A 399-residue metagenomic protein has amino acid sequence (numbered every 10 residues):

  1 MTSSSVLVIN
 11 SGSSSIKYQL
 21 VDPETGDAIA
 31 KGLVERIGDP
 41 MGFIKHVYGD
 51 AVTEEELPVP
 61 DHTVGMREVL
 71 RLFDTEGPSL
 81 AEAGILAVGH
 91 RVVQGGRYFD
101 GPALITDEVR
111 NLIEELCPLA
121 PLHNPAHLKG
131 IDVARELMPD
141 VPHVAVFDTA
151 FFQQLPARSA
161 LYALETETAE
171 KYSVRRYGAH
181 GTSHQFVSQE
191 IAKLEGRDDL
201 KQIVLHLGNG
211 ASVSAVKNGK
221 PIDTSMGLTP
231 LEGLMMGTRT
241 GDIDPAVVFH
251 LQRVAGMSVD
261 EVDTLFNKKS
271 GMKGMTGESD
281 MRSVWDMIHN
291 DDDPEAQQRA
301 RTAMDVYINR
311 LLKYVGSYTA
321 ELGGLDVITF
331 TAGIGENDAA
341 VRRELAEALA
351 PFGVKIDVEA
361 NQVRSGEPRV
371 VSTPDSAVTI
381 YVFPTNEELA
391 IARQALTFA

Functional and structural regions predicted by a protein language model:
V6, S15-V59: Short glycine-rich, Thr/Ser-proximal phosphate-binding strand/loop in the N-terminal lobe of ATP-dependent enzymes
S11-G12, H90-G95, L207-N209, L325 (+1 more regions): Glycine-rich beta-strand-to-loop/alpha-helix junction loops that act as flexible
F73-H123, V144, A150-L161: Short beta-strand-loop/turn "lid" adjacent to the catalytic site in phosphate-handling enzymes
H90, P121-P125, P142-F147, Q153 (+4 more regions): General beta-strand structural signal in soluble alpha/beta enzymes
F151-V254: Glycine-rich phosphate-binding loop of actin/hexokinase-like ATP-binding domains
V187-E190, L194, D305-G323: Phosphate/ATP-binding catalytic cores across multiple sugar-kinase/actin-like superfamilies, primarily ASKHA
A255-A303: A mobile "lid/hinge" subdomain adjacent to the ATP/sugar-phosphate binding pocket shared across diverse ATP-dependent
A339, R343-E387: Conserved phosphate-binding/catalytic loops in two-lobed NTP-binding clefts
